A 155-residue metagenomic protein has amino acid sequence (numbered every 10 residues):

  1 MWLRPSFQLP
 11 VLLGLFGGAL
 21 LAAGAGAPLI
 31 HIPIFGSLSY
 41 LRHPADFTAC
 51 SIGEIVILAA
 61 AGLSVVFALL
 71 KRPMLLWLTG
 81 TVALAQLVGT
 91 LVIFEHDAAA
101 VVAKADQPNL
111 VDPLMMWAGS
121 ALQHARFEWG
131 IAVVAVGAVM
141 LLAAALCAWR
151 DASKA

Functional and structural regions predicted by a protein language model:
M1-A155: Compact integral membrane and secretory-pathway proteins
